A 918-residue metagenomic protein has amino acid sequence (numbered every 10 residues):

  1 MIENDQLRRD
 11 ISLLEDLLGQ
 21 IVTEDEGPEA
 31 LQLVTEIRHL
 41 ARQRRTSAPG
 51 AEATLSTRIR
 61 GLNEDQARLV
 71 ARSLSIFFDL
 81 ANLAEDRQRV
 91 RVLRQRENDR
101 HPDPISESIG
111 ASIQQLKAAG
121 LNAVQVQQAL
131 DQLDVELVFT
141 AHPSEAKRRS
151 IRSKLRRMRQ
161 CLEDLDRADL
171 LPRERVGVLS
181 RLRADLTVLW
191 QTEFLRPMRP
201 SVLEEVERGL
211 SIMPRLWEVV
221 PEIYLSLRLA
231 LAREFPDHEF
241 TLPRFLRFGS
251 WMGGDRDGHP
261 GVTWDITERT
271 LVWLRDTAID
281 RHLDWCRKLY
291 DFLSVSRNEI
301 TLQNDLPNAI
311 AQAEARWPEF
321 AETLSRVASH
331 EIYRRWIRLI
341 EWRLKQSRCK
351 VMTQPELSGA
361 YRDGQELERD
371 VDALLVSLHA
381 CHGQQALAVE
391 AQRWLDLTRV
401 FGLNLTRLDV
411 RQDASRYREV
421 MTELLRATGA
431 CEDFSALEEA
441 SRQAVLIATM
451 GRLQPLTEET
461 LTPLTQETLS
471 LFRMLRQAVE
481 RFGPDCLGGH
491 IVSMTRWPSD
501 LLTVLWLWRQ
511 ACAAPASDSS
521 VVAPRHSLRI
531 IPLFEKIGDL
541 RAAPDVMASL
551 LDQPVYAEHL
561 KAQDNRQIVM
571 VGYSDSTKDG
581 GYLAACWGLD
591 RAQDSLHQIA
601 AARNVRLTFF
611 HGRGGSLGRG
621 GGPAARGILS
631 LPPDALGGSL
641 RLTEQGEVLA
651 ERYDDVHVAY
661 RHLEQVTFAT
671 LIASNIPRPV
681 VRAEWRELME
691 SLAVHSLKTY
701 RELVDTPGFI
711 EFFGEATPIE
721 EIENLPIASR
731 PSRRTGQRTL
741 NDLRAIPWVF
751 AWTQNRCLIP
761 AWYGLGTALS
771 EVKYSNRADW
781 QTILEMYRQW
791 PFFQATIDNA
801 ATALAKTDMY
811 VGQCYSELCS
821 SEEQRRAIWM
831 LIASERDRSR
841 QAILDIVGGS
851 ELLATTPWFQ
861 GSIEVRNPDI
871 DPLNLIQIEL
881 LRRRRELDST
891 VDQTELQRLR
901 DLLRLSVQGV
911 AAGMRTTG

Functional and structural regions predicted by a protein language model:
M1, S56, F194-M213, W264 (+9 more regions): Glycine- and acidic
M1-A444, L464, L528, G621 (+7 more regions): Often metal-dependent polyanion-binding catalytic scaffolds in large enzymes
I21, P49, A84, E107 (+15 more regions): Carbohydrate-active enzymes and regulators
I37, V504, L596: Aromatic/hydrophobic pocket-lining residues that form π-stacking "cages" and hydrophobic walls in ligand
P243-F245, G249-W251, H259, L395-D396 (+7 more regions): Beta-sheet entry/capping signal
V262-S294, A511-K698: Catalytic or ion-translocation cores adjacent to nucleophile or general acid/base/metal-coordination motifs in diverse
W336, W342, Q346, L403-L408 (+5 more regions): Active-site cores of enzymes that catalyze phosphoryl transfer or operate on phosphate-rich substrates
V680-G918: Long, compositionally biased intrinsically disordered regions
